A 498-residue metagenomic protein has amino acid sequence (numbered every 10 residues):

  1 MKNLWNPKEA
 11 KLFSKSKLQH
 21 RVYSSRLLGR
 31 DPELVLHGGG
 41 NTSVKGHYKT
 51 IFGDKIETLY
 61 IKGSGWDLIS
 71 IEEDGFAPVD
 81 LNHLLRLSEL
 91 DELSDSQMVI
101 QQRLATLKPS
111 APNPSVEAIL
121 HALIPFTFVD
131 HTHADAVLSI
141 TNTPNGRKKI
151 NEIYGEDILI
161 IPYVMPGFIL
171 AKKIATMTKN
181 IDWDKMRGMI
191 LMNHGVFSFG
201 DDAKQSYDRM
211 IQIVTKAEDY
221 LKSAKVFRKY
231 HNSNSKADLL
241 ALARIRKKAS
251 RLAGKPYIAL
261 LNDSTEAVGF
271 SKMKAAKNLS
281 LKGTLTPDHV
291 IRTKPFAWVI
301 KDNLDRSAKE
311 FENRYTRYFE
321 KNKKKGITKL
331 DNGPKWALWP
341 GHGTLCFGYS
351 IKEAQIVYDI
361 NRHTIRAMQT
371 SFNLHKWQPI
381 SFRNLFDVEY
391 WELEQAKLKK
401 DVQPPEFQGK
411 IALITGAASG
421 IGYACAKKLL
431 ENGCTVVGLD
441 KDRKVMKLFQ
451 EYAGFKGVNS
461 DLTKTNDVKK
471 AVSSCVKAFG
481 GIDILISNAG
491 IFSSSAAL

Functional and structural regions predicted by a protein language model:
M1-A412, A424: Glycine-rich flexible loops
E406, K410-V437: Canonical Rossmann dinucleotide-binding motif of NAD(H)/NADP(H)-dependent dehydrogenases/reductases, specifically
T415, I482-G490: Rossmann-fold scaffold of SDR-type NAD(P)-dependent oxidoreductases
K441-V445: Helix N-cap at the beta1-alpha1 junction of Rossmann-like dinucleotide-binding domains, i.e., the first residues
V458-S460, S495: Cofactor-binding loops of NAD(P)H-dependent oxidoreductases, dominated by short-chain dehydrogenase/reductases
S460-K470: The beta1-alpha1 cofactor-binding region of Rossmann-like NAD(H)/NADP(H)-dependent oxidoreductases
C475-G480: Glycine-rich phosphate-binding loop signature in dinucleotide/nucleotide-binding domains
F492-L498: Conserved mid-core segment of classical short-chain dehydrogenase/reductases
